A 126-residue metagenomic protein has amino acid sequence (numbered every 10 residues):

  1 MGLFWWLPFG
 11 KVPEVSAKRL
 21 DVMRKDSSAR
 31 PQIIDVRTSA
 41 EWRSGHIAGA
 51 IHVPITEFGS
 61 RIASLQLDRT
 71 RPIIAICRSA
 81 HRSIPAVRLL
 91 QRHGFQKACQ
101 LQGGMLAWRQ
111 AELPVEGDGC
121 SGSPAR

Functional and structural regions predicted by a protein language model:
M1-P31, S39-P72, H81-R126: Rhodanese-like catalytic fold shared by cysteine-dependent sulfurtransferases and DSP/PTP-type phosphatases
C77: Short cysteine clusters
